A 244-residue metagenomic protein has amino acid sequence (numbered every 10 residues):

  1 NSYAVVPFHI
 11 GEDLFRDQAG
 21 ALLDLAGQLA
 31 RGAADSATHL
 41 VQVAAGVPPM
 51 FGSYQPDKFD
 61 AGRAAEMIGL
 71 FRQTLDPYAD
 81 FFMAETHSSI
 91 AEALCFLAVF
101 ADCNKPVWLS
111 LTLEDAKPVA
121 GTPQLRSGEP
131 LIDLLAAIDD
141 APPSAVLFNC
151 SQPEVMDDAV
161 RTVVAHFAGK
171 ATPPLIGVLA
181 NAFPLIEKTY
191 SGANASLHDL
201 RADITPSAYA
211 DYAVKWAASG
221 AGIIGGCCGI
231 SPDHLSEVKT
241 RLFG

Functional and structural regions predicted by a protein language model:
N1-G244: Domain-level signal for soluble alpha/beta catalytic cores
